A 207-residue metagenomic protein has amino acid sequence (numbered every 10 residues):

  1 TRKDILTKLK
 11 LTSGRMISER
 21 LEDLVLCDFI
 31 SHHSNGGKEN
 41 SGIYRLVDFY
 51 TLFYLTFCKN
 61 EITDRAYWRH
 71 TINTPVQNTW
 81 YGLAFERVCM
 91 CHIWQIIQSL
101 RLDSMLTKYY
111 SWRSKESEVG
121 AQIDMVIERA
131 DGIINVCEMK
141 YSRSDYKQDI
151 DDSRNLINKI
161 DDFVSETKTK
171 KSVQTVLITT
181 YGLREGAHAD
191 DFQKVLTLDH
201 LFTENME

Functional and structural regions predicted by a protein language model:
T1-K8: Short acidic, hydrophobic short linear motifs in intrinsically disordered regions
I5, F29, K38, R45-L46: Short secondary-structure boundary elements
L11-C27: Short amphipathic alpha-helical interaction segments
D23, N35-G36, G42-E207: A cross-kingdom feature that marks ATP-driven nucleic-acid transaction machinery
S31-H33: Short beta-strand "wing" residues that participate in macromolecule-binding interfaces
